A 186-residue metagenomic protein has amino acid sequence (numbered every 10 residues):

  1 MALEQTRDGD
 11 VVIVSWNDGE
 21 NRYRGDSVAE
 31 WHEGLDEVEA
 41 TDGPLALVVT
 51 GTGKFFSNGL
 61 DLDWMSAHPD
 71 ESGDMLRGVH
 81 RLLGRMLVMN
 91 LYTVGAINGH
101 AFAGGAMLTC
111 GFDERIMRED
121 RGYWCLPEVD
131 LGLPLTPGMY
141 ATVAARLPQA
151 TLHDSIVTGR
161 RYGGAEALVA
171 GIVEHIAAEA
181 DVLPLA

Functional and structural regions predicted by a protein language model:
M1-G19, T158-A186: Amphipathic alpha-helical segments at domain termini/boundaries
M1-T52, G84: Conserved CoA-thioester-binding segment of acyl-CoA-metabolizing enzymes
E4, G51-R85: Glycine- (often His-adjacent) and acidic-residue-rich active-site loop that binds/positions the CoA thioester
V49, L108-C110, A167: Hydrophobic/aromatic residues within transmembrane alpha-helices of multi-pass small-molecule transporters
N58-L60, V143, T151-R160: Short helix- or helix-capping micro-motifs that position conserved polar/aromatic residues at function-defining sites
L83-L131: Glycine-rich beta-to-alpha active-site loop
